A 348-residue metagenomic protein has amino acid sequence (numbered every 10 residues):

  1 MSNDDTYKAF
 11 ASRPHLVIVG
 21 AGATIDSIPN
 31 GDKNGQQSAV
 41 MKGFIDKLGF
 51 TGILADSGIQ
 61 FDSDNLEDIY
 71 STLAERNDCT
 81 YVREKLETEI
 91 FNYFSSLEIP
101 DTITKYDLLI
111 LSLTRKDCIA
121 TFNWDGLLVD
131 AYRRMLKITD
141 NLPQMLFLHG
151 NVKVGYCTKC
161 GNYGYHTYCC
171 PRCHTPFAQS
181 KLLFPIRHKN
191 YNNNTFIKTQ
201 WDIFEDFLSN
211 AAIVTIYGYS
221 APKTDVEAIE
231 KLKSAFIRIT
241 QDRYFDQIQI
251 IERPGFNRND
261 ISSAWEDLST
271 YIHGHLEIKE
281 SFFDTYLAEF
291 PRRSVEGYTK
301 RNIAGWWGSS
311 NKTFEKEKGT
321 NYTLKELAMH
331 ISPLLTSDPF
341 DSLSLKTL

Functional and structural regions predicted by a protein language model:
M1-D117, F122-L128, F340-L348: Gly/serine-rich nucleotide phosphate-binding loop at the start of the catalytic core of nucleotide/ADP-ribose-handling
M1-D4, I99-K105, H188-D206: A Trp-anchored, charged/polar loop motif used as the substrate-binding/catalytic surface of acyl/ester-handling
M1-V19, I25-S27, I203-L348: SIR2/sirtuin-family catalytic core signature
G22-I25, N30-D32, W124-L127, N151-V154 (+3 more regions): Short, solvent-exposed loop/turn segments at secondary-structure junctions
I119, M145-F147, E280: Conserved beta-strand scaffold positions in the cores of enzyme catalytic domains, especially in NTP/NDP-utilizing
G126-L136: Short active-site loop/helix that positions an aromatic residue
M135-L146: A short alpha->loop->secondary-structure connector
F147-T195: Cys/His-rich short segments
